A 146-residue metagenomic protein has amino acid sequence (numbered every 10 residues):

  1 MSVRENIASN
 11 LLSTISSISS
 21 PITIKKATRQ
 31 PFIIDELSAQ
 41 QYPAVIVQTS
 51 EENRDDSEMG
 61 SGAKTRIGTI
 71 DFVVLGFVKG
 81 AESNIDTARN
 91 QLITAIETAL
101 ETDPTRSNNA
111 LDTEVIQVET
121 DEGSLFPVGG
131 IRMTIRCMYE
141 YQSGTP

Functional and structural regions predicted by a protein language model:
M1-Y42, I46-P146: Charged, amphipathic alpha-helical segments and their flanking helix caps
